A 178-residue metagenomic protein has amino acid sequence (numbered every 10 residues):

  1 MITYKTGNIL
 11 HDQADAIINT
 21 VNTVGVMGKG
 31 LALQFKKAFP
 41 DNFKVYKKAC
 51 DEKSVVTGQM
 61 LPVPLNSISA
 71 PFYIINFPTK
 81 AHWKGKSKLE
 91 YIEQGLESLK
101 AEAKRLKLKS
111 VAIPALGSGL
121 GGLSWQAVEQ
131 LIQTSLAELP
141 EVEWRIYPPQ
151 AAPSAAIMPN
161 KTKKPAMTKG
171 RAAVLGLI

Functional and structural regions predicted by a protein language model:
M1-I178: Macrodomain-like recognition of ADP-ribose-binding/processing modules
